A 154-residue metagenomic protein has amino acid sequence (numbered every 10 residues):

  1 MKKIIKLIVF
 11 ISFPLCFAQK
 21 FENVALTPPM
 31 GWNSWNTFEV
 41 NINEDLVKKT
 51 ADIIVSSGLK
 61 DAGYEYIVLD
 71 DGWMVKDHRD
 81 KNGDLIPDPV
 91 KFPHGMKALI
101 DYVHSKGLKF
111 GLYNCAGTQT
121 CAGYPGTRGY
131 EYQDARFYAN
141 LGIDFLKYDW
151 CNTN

Functional and structural regions predicted by a protein language model:
M1-K20: Bacterial Sec-dependent N-terminal signal peptides
F13-C16, P29, Y64: A generic alpha-helix preference that emphasizes hydrophobic side chains
A18-E22, E131-D134: Short, functional N-terminal and low-complexity linear motifs
Q19-K48, I53: N-terminal module-boundary/linker segments of secreted carbohydrate-active enzymes
T50, I54-N154: Aromatic-lined carbohydrate-binding/catalytic grooves of carbohydrate-active enzymes
